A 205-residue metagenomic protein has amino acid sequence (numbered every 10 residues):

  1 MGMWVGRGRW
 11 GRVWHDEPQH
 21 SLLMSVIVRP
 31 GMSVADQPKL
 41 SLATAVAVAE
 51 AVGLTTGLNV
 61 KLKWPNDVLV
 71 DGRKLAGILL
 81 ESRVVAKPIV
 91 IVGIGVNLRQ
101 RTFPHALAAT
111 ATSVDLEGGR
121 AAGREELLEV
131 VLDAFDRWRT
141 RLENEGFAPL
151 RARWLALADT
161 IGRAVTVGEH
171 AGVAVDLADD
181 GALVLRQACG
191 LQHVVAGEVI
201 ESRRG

Functional and structural regions predicted by a protein language model:
M1-L54, R204: N-terminal lobe of the biotin/lipoate ligase/transferase fold
P38, L42-N59, V70-G205: Long, positively charged amphipathic alpha-helical accessory segments at protein N-termini or as interdomain linkers
V60-W64: General beta-strand structural signal in soluble alpha/beta enzymes
D67: Conserved active-site carboxylates
